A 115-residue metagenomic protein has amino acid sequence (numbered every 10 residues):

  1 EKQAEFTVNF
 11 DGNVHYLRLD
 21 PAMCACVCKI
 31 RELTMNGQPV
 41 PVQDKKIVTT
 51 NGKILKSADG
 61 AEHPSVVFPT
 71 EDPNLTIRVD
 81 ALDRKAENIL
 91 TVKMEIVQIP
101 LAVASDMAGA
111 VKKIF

Functional and structural regions predicted by a protein language model:
E1-D11, G52-P73: Extracellular carbohydrate recognition and processing domains and analogous Trp-centered ligand-binding platforms
F10-R18, L82-T91: Noncatalytic modules at the cell exterior or secretory-pathway interfaces, chiefly beta-strand-rich lectin/adhesion
H15-L19, F68-L82, L101-A104: Secreted extracellular polysaccharide-interacting domains
L19-C26, E95-P100: Short beta-strand-plus-loop segments that form exposed binding edges in beta-rich domains
G37-N51: Short acidic, Gly/Pro-enriched loop/turn segments at secondary-structure junctions
P100-F115: Boundary detector for helix-to-coil junctions that initiate low-complexity/charged tails
